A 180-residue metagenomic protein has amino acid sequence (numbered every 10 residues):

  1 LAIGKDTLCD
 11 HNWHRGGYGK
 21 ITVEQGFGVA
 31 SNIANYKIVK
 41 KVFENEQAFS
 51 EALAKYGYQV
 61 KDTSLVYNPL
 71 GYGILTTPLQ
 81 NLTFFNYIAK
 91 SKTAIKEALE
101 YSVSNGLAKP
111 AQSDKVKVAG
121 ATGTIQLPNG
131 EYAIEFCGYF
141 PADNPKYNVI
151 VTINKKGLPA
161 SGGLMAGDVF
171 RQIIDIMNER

Functional and structural regions predicted by a protein language model:
L1-K155: Beta-lactam-recognizing serine transpeptidase/beta-lactamase-like catalytic domain environment
G17, L164-G167: Short, conserved loop/turn and helix-capping segments at secondary-structure boundaries that abut family-defining
K155-M165: A short acidic/glycine-rich loop-to-helix N-cap element
G167-R180: Short, gly/Ser/Thr-rich active-site loops of penicillin-recognizing serine hydrolases
